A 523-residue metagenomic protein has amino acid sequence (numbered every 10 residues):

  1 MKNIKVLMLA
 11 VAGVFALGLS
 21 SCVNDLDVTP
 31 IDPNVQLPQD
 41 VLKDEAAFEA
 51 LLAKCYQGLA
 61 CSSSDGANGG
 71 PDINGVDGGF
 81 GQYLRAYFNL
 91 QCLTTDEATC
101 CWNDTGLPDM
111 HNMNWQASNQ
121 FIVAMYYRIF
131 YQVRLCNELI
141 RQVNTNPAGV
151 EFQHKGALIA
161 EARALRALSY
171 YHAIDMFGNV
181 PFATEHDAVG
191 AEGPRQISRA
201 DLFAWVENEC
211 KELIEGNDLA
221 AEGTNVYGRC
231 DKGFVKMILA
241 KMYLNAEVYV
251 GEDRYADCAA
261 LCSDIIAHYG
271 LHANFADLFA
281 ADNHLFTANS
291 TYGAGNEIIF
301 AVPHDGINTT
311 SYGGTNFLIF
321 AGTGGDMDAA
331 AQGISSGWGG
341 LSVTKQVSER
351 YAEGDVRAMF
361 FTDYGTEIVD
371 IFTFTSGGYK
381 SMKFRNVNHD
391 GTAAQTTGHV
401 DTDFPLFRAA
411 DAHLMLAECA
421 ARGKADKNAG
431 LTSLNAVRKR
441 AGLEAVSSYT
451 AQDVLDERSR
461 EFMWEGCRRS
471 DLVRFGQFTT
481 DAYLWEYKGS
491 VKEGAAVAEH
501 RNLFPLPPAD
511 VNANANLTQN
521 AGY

Functional and structural regions predicted by a protein language model:
M1-L9: Bacterial N-terminal signal peptides that target proteins for export
G18-S21: C-terminal motif of bacterial Sec signal peptides marking the signal peptidase cleavage site
V23-E161, Y170-M176, A183-H186, E192-G193 (+4 more regions): Short acidic-aromatic linear motifs embedded in glycine-rich loops, typified by GG[WY][YF]DAGD(H) and related
I174-M176, P181, N245-G251, K424-A425: Short coil/turn linking the two alpha-helices of tandem helical-hairpin repeats
H186-A188, P194-V248, D253-D264, H268-A273: Hydrophobic, small-residue-rich alpha-helical packing segments that form membrane-like cores
